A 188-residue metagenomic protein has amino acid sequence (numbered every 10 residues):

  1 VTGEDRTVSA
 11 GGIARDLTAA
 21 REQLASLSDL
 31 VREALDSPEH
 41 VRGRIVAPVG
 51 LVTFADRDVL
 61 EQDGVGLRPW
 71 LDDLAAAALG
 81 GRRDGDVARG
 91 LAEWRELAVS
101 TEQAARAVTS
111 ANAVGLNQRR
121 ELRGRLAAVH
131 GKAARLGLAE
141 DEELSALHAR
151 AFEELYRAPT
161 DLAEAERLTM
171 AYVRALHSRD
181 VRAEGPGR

Functional and structural regions predicted by a protein language model:
V1-R188: Long, charged/polar, soluble alpha-helical segments
